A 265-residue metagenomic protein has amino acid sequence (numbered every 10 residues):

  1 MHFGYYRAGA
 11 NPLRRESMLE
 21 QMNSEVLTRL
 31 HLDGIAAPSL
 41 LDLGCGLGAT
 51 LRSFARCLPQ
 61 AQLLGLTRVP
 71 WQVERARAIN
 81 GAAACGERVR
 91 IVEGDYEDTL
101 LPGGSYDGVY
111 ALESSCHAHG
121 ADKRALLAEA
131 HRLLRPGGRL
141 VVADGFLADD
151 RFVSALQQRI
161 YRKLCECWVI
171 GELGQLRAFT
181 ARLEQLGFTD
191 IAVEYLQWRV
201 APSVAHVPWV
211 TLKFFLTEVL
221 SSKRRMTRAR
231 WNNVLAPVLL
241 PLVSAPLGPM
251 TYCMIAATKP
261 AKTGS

Functional and structural regions predicted by a protein language model:
F3-L19: Class I SAM-dependent methyltransferase Rossmann-like catalytic core, especially the SAM/SAH-binding loop
E16-A36: Conserved alpha-helix/loop element of class I SAM-dependent methyltransferases that forms part of the SAM/SAH-binding
S39-L41, L47-D98: Class I SAM-dependent methyltransferase SAM/SAH-binding core
E97-V109: A short acidic, Gly/Pro-enriched loop at the edge of an enzyme's catalytic core that lines a small-molecule cofactor
G108-A121: A short SAM/SAH-binding and catalytic strip from SAM-dependent methyltransferases
R124-R139: A short glycine-rich, Lys/Arg-flanked "PGG" loop and its adjoining helix->strand segment in the class I
V142-D144: Acidic carboxylate diad motif detector
V153-L156, I160-P249, P260-A261: Substrate-binding/catalytic lobe of Class I Rossmann-like enzymes that use SAM or dcSAM, i.e., the mid-to-C-terminal
